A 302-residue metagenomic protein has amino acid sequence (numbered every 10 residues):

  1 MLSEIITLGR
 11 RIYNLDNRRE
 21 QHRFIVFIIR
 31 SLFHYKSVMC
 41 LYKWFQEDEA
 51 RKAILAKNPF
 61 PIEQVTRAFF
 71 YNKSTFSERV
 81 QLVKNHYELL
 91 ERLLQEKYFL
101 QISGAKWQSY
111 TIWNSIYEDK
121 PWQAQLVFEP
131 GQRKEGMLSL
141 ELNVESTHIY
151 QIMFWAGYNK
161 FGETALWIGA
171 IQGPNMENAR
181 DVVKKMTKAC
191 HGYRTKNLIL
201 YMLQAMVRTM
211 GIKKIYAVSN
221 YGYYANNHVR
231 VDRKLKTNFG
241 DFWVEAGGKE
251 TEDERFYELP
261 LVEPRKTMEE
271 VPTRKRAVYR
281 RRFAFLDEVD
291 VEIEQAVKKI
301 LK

Functional and structural regions predicted by a protein language model:
M1-M137, E145-I149, N159-G162, G173 (+2 more regions): Terminal substrate-recognition subdomain of acyl/acetyltransferases
H148-W155, L166-W167: Conserved beta-strand in the GNAT
W155-E163, R194-L200: Short, mixed-charge, low-aromatic patches
F161, L166-V183: Short acidic, glycine/tyrosine-flanked loop/strand segments centered on an H-E-D-like triad
A179-M186, N226-V229: Short acidic, glycine/proline-rich loop/turn micro-motifs
K185-T187, H191-Q204: Conserved acetyl-CoA-binding loop-helix of GNAT-fold acetyltransferases
